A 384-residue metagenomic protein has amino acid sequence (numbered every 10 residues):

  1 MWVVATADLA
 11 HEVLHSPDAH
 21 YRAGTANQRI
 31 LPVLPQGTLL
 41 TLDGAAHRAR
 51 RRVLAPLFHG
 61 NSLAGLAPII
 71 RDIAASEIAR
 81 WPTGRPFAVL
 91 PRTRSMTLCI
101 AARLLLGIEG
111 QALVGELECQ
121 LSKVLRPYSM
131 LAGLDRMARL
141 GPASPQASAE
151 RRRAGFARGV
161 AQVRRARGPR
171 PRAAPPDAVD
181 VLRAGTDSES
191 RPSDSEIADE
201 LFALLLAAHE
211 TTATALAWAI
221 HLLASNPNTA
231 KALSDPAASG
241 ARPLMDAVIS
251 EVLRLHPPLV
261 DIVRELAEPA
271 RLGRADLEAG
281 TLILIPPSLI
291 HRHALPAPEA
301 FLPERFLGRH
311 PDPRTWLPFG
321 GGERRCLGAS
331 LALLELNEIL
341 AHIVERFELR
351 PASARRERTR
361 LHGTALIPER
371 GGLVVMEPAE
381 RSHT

Functional and structural regions predicted by a protein language model:
M1-Q36, L40-A49, R71-S76, Q111 (+1 more regions): N-terminal membrane-proximal hinge/A-helix region immediately C-terminal to the signal-anchor transmembrane segment
R22-I30, A46, S62-T214: Cytochrome P450 heme-thiolate monooxygenase catalytic core
A74, T97, S122, R325 (+1 more regions): Cytochrome P450 proximal C-terminal region
T97, H209-P236, A329-F347: Cytochrome P450 catalytic-core helices
S239-G273: Conserved cytochrome P450 K-helix E-x-x-R motif and the immediately C-terminal K′/meander segment
E278-A279: Residue-level recognition of short, solvent-exposed, well-ordered loop/turn junctions that link secondary-structure
I285-H310: Conserved cytochrome P450 K-helix/beta-meander segment immediately N-terminal to the heme-binding cysteine loop
